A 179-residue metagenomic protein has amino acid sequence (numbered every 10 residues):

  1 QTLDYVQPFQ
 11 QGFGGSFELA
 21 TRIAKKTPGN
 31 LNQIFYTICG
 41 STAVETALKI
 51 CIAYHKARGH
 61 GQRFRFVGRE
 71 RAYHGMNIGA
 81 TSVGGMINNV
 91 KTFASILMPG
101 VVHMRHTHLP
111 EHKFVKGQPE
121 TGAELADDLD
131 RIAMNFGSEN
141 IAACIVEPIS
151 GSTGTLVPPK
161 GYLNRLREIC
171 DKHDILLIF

Functional and structural regions predicted by a protein language model:
Q1-F17, S150: A glycine-/small-polar-enriched, mobile loop at the entrance of the PLP active site in fold-type I
P8, G12, Y36, T155 (+1 more regions): Glycine- and other small-residue-rich loops at beta-strand/loop junctions that grip anionic moieties
F17-A20, I145-E147: Short, conserved phosphate-binding/catalytic loop or strand-edge motifs used in phosphoryl-/nucleotidyl-transfer
T21-A143: PLP-dependent aspartate aminotransferase-fold enzymes
R69, V146, F179: Active-site flanking residues adjacent to catalytic metal/cofactor-binding acidic residues
P148-V157: Glycine-rich, proline-tolerant flexible connector loops at the mouths of alpha/beta enzymes
L156-F179: Catalytic PLP-binding core of fold-type I/II PLP enzymes
